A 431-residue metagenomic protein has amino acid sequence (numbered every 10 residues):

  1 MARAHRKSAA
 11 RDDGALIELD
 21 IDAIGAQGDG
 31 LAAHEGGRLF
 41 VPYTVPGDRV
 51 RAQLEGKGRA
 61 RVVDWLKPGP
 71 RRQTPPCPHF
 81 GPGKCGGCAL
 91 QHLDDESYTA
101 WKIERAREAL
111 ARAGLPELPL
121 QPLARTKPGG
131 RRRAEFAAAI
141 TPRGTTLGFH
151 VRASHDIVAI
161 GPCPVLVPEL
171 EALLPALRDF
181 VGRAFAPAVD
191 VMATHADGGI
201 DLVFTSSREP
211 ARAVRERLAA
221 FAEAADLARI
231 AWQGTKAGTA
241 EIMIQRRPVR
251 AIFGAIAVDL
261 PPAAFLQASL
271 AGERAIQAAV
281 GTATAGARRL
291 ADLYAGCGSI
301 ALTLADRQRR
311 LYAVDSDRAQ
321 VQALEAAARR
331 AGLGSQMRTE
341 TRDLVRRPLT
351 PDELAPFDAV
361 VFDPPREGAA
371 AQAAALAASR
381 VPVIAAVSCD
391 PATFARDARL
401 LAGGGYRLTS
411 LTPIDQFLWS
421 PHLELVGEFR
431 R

Functional and structural regions predicted by a protein language model:
M1-G81, S154, E340: Terminal RNA-binding accessory module
A2-D20, R183, E209-R431: Rossmann-like S-adenosyl-L-methionine
R51-Q53, E135, A291: Hydrophobic beta-strand signal
D64-P78, P82-A186: Extended interfacial segments that mediate partner engagement and assembly in macromolecular machines
L120-K127, D190-M192, T235-T239, T412-Q416: Short, solvent-exposed loop/turn elements at beta->coil junctions and helix N-caps that rim active or binding pockets
P128-R132, G198, P421-E424: A short, glycine/Asx- and small/polar-enriched loop/turn that sits immediately N-terminal to a beta-strand
D156-D190, T194-G199, R208-A231: Internal alpha/beta scaffold segment
